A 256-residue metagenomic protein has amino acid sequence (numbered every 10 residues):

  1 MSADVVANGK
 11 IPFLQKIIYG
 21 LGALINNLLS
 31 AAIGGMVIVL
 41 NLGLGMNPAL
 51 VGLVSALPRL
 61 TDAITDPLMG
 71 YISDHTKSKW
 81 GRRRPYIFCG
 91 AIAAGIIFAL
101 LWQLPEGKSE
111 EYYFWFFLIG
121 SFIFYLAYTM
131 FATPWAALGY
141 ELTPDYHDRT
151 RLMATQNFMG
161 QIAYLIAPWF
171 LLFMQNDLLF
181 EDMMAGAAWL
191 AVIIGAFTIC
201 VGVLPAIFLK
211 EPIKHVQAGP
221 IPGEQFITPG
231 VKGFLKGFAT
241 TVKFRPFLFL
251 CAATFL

Functional and structural regions predicted by a protein language model:
S2-L256: Membrane-embedded alpha-helical bundles of multi-pass transporters/translocases, especially carrier/permease families
